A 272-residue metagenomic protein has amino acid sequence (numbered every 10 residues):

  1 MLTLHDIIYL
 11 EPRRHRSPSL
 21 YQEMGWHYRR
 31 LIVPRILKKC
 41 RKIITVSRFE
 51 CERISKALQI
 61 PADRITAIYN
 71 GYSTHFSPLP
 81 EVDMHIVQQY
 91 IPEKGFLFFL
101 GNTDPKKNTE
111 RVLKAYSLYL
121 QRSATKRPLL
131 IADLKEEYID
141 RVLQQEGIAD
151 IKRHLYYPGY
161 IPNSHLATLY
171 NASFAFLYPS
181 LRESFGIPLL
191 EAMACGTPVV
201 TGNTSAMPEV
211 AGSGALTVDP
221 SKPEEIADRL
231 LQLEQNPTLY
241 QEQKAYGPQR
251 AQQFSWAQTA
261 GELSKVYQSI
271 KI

Functional and structural regions predicted by a protein language model:
M1-I272: Carbohydrate transferase catalytic cores enriched for Leloir-type hexosyltransferases
